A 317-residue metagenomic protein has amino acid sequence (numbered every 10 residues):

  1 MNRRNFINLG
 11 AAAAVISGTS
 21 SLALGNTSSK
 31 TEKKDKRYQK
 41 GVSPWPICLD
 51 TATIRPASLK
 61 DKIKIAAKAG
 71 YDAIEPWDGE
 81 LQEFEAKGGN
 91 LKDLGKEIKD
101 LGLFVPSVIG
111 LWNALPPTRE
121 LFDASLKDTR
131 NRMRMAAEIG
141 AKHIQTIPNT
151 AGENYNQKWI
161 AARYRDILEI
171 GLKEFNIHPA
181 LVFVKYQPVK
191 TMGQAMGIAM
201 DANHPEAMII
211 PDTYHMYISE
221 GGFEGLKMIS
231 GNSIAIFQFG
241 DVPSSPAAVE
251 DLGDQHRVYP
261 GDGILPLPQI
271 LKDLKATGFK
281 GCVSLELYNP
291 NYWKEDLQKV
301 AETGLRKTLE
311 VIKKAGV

Functional and structural regions predicted by a protein language model:
N2-I47, T51, R55-G70, G140 (+2 more regions): Histidine-acidic metal/acid-base catalytic patches
G10-L22, E32-G41, D61, A67 (+2 more regions): Active-site acidic/histidine proton-transfer and metal-coordination neighborhood in alpha/beta enzyme cores
T53-R55, D78-E80, L111-A114, P148-G152 (+4 more regions): Active-site-proximal loop/turn and secondary-structure-junction residues that shape catalytic pockets, frequently
S58, N90, A124-D128, W159-R163 (+2 more regions): Soluble or luminal CAZymes and related metallo-dependent hydrolases
E75-G95, K99, A151: Glycine-rich, proline-tolerant flexible connector loops at the mouths of alpha/beta enzymes
E83-G89, L111-K127, P148-W159, V249-V258 (+1 more regions): Surface-exposed, active-site-proximal loop segments in enzymatic domains
